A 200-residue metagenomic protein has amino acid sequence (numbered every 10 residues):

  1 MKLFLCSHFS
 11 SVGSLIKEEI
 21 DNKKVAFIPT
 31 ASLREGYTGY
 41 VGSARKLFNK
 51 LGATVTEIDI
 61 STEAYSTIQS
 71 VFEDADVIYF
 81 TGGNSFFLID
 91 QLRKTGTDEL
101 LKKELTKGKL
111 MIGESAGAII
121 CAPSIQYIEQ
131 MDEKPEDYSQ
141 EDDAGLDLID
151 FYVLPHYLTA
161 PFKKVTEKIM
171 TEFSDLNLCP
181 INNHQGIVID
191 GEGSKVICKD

Functional and structural regions predicted by a protein language model:
M1-V77, T81: N-terminal beta1-alpha1 cap of cysteine-dependent amidohydrolase-like domains
G13, E35, L88-I89, C121-A122 (+1 more regions): Glycine/Thr-rich phosphate-binding loops of Rossmann-like dinucleotide-binding domains
L33, G83-F86, G117, L158: Short glycine-rich anion-binding loops that position phosphate/pyrophosphate groups of nucleotides and phosphorylated
S85-K94: Glycine/threonine-rich flexible loop motifs
F86, A118-C121, G186-V188: Short, active-site-adjacent cap segments at secondary-structure transitions
T97-T159: Class I SAM-dependent methyltransferase SAM-binding "motif I" and its flanking Rossmann-like core
L148-I149, V153-G191, I197: Conserved anion/nucleotide-ligand pocket segment
